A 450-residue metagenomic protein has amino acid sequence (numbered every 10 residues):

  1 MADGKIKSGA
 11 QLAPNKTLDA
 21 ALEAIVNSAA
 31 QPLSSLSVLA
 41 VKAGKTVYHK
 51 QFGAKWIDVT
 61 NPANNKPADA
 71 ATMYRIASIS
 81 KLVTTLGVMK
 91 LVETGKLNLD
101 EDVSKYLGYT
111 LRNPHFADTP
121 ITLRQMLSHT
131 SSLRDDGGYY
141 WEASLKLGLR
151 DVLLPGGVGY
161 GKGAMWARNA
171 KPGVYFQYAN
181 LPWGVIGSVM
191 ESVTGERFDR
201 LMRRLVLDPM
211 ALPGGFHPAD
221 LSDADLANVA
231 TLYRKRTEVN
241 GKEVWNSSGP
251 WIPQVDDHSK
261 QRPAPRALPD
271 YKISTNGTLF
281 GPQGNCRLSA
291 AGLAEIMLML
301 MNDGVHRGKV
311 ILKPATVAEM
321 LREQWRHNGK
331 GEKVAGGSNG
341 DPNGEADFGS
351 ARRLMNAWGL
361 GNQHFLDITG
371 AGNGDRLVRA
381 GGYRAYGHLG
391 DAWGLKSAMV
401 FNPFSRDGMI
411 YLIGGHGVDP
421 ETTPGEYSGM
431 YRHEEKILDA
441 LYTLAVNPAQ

Functional and structural regions predicted by a protein language model:
L12-Y74, M165-W166: Short, conserved catalytic-motif segment at the N-terminal edge
D19-I25, V38, G44, R75-D100 (+3 more regions): Active-site SXXK
V47, A63, D69-A71, V83 (+3 more regions): Short, well-structured active-site flanking segments
W56, P114-R379: Short, surface-exposed loop or secondary-structure junction motifs that flank catalytic or metal-binding residues
W56-A68, P420-H433: A short, polar/charged loop-to-alpha-helix boundary motif
G281, W393-S397: Short, surface-exposed coil-to-beta transition loops
R379-G387: Short, hydrophobic/aromatic-rich segments at coil-to-beta transitions
K396-N402, R406-T423: Short, well-ordered beta-strand elements
